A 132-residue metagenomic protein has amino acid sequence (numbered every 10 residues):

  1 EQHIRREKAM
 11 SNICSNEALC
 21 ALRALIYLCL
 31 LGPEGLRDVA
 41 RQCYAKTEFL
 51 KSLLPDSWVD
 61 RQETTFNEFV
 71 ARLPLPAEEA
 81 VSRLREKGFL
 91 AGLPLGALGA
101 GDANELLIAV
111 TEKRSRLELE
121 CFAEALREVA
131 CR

Functional and structural regions predicted by a protein language model:
E1-P55, V59-Q62: Active-site C-terminal subdomain of aminotransferase-like
E17, L25, E105-L107, L126: Generic signature of intrinsically disordered, low-complexity, basic-rich segments and short cationic peptides
E34-K51, S57-F122: Conserved C-terminal alpha-helix-loop-beta "cap" of PLP-dependent enzymes that closes/shapes the active-site mouth
R127-R132: Generic C-terminal helix-cap and adjacent flexible tail
